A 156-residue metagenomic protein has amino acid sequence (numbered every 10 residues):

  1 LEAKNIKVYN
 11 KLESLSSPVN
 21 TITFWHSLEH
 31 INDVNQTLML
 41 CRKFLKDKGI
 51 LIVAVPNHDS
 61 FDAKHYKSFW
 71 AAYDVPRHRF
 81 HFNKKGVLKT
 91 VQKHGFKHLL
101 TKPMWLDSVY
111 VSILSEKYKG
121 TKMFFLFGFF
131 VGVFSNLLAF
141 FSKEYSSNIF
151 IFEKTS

Functional and structural regions predicted by a protein language model:
L1-Y66, H81-K93, S146-T155: Conserved SAM-binding loop
V8-N10, A72-Y73, L99-T101: Short hydrophobic/aromatic-enriched beta-strand-loop microsegments
T23, A72, V133-F134: Extracytoplasmic loops and strand-loop junctions of Gram-negative outer membrane beta-barrel proteins
Y66-V75, L114-T121: Short glycine/proline- and charge-enriched loop/turn segments that cap or connect secondary-structure elements
H78: Conserved glycine-rich, hydrophobic/aromatic-active-site segments that form phosphate/pyrophosphate or metal-binding
K84-E116: Substrate-binding/catalytic lobe of Class I Rossmann-like enzymes that use SAM or dcSAM, i.e., the mid-to-C-terminal
P103-S156: A C-terminal cap/extension of S-adenosyl-L-methionine-dependent methyltransferases that defines the acceptor-substrate
